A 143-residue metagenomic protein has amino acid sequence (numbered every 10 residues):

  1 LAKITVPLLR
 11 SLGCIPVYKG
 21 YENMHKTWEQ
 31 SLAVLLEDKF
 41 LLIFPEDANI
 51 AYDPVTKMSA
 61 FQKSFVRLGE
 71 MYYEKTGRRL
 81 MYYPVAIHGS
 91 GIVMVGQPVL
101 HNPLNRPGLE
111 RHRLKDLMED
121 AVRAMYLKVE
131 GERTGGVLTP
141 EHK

Functional and structural regions predicted by a protein language model:
L1-Q30: Membrane-interfacial amphipathic helices and adjacent loop/beta segments that form the lipid-substrate binding surface
E22-K143: Non-catalytic C-terminal accessory region of glycerolipid acyltransferases and related lyso-lipid remodeling enzymes
